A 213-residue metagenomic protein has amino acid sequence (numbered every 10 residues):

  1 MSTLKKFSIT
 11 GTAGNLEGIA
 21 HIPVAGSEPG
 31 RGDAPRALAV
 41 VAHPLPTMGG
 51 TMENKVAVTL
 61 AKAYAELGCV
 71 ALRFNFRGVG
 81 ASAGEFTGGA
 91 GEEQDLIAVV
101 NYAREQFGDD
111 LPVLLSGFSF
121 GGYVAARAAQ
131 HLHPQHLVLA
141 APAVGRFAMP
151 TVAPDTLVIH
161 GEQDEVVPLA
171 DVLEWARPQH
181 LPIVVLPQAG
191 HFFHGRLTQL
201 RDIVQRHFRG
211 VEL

Functional and structural regions predicted by a protein language model:
M1-A34: N-terminal cap/lid segment of alpha/beta-hydrolase-fold proteins
V24-N75: Short, surface-exposed "cap/lid" segments of acyl-processing enzymes
V56, F86-F107: Alpha/beta-hydrolase active-site loop
G117-A125: Gly/Ala-rich beta-loop-alpha elbow adjacent to hydrolase catalytic centers
V152, L157-H160, D164, V172: Short beta-strand/loop motif that positions the catalytic acidic residue of the alpha/beta-hydrolase fold
E162-V167, H191-F192: Acidic catalytic loop of the alpha/beta-hydrolase fold
P168-A176, T198: Short alpha-helix in the alpha/beta-hydrolase fold that links the catalytic acid
H194-H207: Post-His helix in hydrolase/transferase enzymes
